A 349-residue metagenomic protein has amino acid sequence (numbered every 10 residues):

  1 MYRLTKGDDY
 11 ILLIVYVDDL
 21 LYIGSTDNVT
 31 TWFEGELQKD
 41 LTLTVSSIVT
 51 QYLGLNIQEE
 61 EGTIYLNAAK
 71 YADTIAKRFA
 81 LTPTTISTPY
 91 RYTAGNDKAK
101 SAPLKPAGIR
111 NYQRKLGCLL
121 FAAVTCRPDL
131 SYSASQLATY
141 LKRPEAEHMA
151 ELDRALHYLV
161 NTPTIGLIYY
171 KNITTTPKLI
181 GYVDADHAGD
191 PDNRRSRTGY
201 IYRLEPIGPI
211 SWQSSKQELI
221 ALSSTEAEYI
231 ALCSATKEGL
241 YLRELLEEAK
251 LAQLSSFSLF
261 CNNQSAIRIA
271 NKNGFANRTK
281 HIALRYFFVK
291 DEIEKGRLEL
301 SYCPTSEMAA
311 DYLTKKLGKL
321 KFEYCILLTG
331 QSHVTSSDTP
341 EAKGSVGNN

Functional and structural regions predicted by a protein language model:
M1, D18-L20, F33, L37 (+15 more regions): Mobile genetic element proteins and their domesticated derivatives, centered on retroelements and DNA transposons
M1-T5, Y10-V17, G95-L116, I180 (+1 more regions): Short, conserved non-catalytic motifs in the polymerase core
M1-V17, L21, V29-T31, D40-V49 (+4 more regions): Active-site palm subdomain of RNA-directed nucleic acid polymerases
L4-L41, N56-N67, T139-A146, S265-R278: Catalytic palm subdomain of template-directed nucleic-acid polymerases, centered on the conserved carboxylate motif
S47-L167, P304, L313: C-terminal reverse transcriptase regions that engage the nucleic-acid substrate
L119, G181-T225: RNase H-like nuclease fold core
Y140, K178, E218-N349: RNase H-like nuclease module associated with reverse transcription
H157-A185, Q253: Structured nucleic-acid-interacting core domains from mobile-element enzymes and related host factors, especially RNase
